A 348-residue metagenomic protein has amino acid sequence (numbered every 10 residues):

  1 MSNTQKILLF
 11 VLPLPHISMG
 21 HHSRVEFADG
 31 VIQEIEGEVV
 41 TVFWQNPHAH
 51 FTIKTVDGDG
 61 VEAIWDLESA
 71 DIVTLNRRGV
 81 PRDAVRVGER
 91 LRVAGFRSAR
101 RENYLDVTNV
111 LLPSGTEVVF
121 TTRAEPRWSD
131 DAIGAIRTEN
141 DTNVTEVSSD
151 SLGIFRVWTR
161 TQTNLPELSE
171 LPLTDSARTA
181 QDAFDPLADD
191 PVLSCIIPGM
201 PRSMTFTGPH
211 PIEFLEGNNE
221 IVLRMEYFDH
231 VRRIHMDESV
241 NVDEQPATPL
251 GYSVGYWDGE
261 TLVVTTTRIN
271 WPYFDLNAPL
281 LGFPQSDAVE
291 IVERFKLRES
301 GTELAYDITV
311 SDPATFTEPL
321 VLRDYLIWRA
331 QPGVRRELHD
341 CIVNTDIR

Functional and structural regions predicted by a protein language model:
M1-S2, L152: N-terminal start-of-domain structural block
S2-F10: Sec-dependent signal peptide recognition, specifically the positively charged N-region followed immediately by
F10-V11, E26: Intrinsically disordered, low-complexity segments enriched in polar/charged small residues
S18-H22: Boundary at the C-terminal end of the N-terminal hydrophobic targeting segment
V25-R348: PEST-like low-complexity, intrinsically disordered acidic/proline/serine-rich tracts that flank trafficking/processing
